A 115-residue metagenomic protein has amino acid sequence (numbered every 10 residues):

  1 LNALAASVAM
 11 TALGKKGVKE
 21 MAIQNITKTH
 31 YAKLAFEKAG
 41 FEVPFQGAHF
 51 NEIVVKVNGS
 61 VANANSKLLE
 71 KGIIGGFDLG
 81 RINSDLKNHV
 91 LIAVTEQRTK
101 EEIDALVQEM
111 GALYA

Functional and structural regions predicted by a protein language model:
L1: Glycine-rich, small/acidic residue-mixed loop/short-helix segments
L4-E20: Amphipathic alpha-helix from the class-I
T11, E37, G111: Hydrophobic/aromatic-lined pockets within catalytic cores
K16-E101, A105: Conserved C-terminal alpha-helix-loop-beta "cap" of PLP-dependent enzymes that closes/shapes the active-site mouth
V43, A112-L113: A general secondary-structure boundary signal
A105-V107, L113: Long, contiguous binding/interaction regions
